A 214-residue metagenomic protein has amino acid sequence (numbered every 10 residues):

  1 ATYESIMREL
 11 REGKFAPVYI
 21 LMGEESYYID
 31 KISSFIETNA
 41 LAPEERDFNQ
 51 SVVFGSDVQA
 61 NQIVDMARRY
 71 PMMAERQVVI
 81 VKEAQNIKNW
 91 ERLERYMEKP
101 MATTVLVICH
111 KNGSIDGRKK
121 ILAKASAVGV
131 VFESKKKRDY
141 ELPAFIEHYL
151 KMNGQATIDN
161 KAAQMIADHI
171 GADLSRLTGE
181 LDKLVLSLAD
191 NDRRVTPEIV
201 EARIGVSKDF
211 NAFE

Functional and structural regions predicted by a protein language model:
A1-E214: Conserved beta/loop motifs at nucleotide-recognition and modification sites
